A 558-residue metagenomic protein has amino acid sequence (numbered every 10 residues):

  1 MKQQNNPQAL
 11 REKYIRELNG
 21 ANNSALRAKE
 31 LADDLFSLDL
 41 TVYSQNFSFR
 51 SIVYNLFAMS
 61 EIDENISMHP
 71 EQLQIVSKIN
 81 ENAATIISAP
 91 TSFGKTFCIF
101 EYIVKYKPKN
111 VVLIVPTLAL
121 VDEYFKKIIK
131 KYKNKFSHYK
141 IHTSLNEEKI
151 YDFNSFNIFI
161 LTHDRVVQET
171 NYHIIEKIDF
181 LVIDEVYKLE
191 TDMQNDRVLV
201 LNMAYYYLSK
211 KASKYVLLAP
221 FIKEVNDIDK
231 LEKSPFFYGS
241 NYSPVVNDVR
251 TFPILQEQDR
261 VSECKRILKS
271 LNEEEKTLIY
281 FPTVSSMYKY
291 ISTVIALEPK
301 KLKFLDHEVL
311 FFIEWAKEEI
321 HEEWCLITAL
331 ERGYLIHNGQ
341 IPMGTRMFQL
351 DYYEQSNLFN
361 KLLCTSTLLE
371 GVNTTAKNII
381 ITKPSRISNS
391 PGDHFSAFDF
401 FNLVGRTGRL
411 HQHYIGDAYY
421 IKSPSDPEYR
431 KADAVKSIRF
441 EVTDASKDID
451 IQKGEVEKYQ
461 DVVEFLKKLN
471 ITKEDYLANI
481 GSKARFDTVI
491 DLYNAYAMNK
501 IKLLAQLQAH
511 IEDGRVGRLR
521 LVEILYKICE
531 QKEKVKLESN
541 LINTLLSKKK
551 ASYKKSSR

Functional and structural regions predicted by a protein language model:
M1-R558: N-terminal helicase ATP-binding lobe
